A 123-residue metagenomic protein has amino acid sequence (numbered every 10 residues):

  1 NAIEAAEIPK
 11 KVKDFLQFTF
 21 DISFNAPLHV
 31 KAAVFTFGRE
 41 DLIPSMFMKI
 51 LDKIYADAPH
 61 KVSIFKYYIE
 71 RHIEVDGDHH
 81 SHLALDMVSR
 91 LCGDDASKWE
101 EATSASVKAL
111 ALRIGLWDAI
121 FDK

Functional and structural regions predicted by a protein language model:
N1-K123: Non-heme di-metal
